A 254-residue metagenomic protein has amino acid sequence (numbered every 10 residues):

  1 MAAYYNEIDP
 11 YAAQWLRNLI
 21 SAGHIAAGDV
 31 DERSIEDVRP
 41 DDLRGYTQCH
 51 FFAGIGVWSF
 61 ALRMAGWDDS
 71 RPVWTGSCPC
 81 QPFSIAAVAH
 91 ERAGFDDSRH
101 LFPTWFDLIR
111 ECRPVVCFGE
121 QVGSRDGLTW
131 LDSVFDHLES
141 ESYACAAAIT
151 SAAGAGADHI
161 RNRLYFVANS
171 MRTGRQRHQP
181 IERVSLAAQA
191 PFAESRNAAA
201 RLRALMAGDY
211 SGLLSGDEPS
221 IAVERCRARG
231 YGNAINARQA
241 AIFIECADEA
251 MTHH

Functional and structural regions predicted by a protein language model:
M1-H254: Conserved active-site and SAM-binding loop architecture of S-adenosyl-L-methionine-dependent nucleic-acid
